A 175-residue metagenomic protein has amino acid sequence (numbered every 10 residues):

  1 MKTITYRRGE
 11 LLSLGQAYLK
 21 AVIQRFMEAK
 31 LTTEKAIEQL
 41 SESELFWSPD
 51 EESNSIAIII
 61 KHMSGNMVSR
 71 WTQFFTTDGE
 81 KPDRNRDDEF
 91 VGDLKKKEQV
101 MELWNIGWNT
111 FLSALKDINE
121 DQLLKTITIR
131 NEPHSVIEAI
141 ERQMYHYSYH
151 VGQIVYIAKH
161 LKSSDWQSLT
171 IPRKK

Functional and structural regions predicted by a protein language model:
K2-L12, I23-M27, E34, E42-D87 (+1 more regions): Short, contiguous alpha-helical
G9-I23, V91-G92, Q99: Short, charged, low-complexity loops and linkers
V91-I127, E138-Y147: Acidic/histidine-rich alpha-helical segments that form the ligand environment of transition-metal centers
